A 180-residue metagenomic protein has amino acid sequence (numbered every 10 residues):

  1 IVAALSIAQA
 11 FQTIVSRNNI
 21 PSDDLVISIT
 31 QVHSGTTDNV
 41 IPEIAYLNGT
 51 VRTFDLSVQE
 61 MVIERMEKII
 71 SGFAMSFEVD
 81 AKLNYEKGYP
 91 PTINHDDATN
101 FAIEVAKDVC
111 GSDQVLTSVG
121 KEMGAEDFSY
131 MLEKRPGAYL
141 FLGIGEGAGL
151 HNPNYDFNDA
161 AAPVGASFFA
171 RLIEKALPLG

Functional and structural regions predicted by a protein language model:
I1-N94, K121-G124, S129: Midchain, well-structured core segments that form catalytic/ion-binding scaffolds
A3-S6, R65, F101, V164 (+1 more regions): Charged catalytic carboxylate motif
Q12-V15, A106-C110: Sec/Tat-exported extracytoplasmic proteins
M61, N94-D97, F157-A160: Alpha-helix N-cap and loop-to-helix initiation/capping positions
M66, I70, A106, F169 (+1 more regions): Hydrophobic "lid"/C-terminal helical patch of Rossmann-like NAD(P)-dependent dehydrogenase/epimerase domains
T92-V109: Short, low-order "capping/linker" segments at domain edges
S112-L179: Zn-dependent metallopeptidase/amidohydrolase metal-coordination segment
